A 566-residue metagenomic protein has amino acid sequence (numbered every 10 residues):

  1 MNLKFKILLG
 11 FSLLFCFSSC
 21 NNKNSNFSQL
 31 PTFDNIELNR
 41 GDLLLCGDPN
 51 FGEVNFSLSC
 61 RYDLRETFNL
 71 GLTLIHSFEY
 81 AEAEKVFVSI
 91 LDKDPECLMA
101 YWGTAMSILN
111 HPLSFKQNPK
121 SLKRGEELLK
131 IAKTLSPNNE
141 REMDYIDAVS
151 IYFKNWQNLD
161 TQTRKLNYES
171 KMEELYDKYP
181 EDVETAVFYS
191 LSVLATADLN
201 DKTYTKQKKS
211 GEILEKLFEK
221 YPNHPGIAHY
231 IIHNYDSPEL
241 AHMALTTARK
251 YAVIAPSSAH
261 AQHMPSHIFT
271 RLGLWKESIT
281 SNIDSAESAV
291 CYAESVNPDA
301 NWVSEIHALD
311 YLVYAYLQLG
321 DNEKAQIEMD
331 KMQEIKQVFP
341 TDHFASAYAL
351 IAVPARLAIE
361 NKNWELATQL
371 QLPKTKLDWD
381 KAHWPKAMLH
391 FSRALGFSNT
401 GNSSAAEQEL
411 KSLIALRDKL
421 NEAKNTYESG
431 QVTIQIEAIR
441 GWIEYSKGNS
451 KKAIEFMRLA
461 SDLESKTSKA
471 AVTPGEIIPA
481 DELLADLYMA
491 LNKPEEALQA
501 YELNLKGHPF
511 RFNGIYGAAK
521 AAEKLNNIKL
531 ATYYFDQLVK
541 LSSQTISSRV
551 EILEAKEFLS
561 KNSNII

Functional and structural regions predicted by a protein language model:
K4-G10: Sec-dependent signal peptide recognition, specifically the positively charged N-region followed immediately by
F17-S19: C-terminal motif of bacterial Sec signal peptides marking the signal peptidase cleavage site
N22-A228, E239-A241, V253-A255, L272-I279 (+11 more regions): N-terminal alpha-helical interaction modules that lie
Y101-T104, I268-F269, S281, E437 (+5 more regions): TPR/Sel1-like alpha-solenoid repeat signature
L194, L199, G226-E239, A438-E495 (+1 more regions): Alpha-helical adaptor scaffolds
S304-I306, Y348-A349, H383-L389, Y427-I439 (+2 more regions): Amphipathic alpha-helical protein-interaction segments enriched in hydrophobic
L484-K556: C-terminal structured "cap/appendage" subdomains that terminate the fold
